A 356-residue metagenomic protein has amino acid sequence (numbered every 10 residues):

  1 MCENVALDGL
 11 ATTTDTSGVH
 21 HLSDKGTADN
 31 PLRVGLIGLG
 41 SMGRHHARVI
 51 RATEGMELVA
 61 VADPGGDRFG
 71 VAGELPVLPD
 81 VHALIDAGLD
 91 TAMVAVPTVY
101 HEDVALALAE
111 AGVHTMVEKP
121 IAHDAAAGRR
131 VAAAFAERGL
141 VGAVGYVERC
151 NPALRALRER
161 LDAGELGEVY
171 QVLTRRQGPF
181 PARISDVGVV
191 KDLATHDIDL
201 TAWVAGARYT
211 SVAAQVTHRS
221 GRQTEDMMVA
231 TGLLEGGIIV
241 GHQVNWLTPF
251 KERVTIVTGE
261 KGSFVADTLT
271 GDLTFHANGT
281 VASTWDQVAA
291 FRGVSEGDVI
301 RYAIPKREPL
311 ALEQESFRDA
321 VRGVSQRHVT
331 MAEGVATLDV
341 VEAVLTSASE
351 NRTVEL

Functional and structural regions predicted by a protein language model:
M1-A28, T91-M93, S316-L356: C-terminal helix-rich "cap/oligomerization" subdomain common to oxidoreductases
C2-G73: N-terminal Rossmann-like dinucleotide-binding module
A6, H20, H46, L75-A133: Beta-loop-alpha module in the N-terminal Rossmann-like domain of NAD(P)-dependent dehydrogenases, especially those
V117-E118, G142-V144, A266: Hydrophobic residues in well-ordered beta-strands that form the structural core
A122-I184: A contiguous active-site-proximal alpha/beta segment in oxidoreductase catalytic domains
V147, K261-A332, L356: C-terminal glycine/acidic-rich active-site capping loop/insertion
P181-F250, V254-I256, A332: Rossmann-like dinucleotide-binding domain that binds NAD(P)(H)
